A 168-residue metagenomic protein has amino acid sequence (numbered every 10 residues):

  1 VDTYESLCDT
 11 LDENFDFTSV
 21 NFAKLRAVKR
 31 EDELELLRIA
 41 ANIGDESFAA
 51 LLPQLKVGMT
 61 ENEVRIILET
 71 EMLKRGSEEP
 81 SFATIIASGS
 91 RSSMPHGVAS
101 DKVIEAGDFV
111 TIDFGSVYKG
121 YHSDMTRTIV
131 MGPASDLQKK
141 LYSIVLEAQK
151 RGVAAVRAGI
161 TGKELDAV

Functional and structural regions predicted by a protein language model:
V1-V168: Active-site neighborhoods and metal-handling regions in enzymes and metal-associated proteins
